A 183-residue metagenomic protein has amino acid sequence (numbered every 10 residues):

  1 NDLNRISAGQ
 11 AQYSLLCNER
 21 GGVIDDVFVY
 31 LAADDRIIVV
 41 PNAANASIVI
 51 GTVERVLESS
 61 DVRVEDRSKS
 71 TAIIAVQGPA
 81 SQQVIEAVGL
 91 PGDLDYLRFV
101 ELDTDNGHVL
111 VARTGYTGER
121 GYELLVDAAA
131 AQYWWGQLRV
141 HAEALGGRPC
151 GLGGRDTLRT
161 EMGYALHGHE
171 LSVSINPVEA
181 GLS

Functional and structural regions predicted by a protein language model:
N1-S183: Basic, glycine/lysine-rich polyanion-binding surfaces/domains
